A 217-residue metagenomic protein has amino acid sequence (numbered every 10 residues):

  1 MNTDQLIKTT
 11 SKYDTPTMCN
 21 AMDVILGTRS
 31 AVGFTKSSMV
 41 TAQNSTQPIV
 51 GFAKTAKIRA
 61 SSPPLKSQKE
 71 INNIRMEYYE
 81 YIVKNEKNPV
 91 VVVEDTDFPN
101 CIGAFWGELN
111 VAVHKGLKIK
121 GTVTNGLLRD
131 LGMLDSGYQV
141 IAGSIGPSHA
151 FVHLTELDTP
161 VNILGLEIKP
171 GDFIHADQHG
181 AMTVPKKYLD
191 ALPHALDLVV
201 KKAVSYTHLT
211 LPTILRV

Functional and structural regions predicted by a protein language model:
M1-N85: Intrinsically disordered, low-complexity regions enriched in acidic/Ser/Thr/Pro/Gln residues
R29-A31, F52-T55, P89-V92, I119-V123 (+4 more regions): Structural motif
E80-N125: Extracellular/luminal Protease-associated
T124-N125, D130-A176: A contiguous pocket-lining binding segment that forms or flanks enzyme active sites
G180-L198: A short alpha/beta connector and helix-capping loop motif
T207-T213: Conserved small/polar residues in nucleotide/adenosyl-binding loops
